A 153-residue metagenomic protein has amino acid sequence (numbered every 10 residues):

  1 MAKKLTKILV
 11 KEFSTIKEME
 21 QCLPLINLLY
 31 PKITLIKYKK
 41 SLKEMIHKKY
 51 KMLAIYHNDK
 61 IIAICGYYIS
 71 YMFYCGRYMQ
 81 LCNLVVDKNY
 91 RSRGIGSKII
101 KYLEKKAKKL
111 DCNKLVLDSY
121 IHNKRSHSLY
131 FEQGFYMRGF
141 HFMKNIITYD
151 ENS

Functional and structural regions predicted by a protein language model:
M1-K17, E151-S153: Conserved N-terminal entry element of GNAT/NAT acetyltransferase domains
I8, K60-I64, M79: Glycine-rich phosphate/pyrophosphate-binding loop shared by adenosine-nucleotide-utilizing enzymes
K43-A54, Q80: A short helix-loop-beta-strand connector motif used in the catalytic cores of GNAT acetyltransferases and, in some
A54, K60-I69, V85: Conserved beta-strand in the GNAT
S70-L81, R91, M137-R138: A conserved beta-turn-beta hairpin within the catalytic core of GNAT-like acetyltransferases that forms part
V86, S92-K105, E132: Conserved acetyl-CoA-binding loop-helix of GNAT-fold acetyltransferases
S97, I121-G139, K144, D150: Conserved active-site alpha-helix within GNAT-family acetyltransferase domains
I100, A107-S119: Conserved GNAT acetyl-CoA-binding A-motif
